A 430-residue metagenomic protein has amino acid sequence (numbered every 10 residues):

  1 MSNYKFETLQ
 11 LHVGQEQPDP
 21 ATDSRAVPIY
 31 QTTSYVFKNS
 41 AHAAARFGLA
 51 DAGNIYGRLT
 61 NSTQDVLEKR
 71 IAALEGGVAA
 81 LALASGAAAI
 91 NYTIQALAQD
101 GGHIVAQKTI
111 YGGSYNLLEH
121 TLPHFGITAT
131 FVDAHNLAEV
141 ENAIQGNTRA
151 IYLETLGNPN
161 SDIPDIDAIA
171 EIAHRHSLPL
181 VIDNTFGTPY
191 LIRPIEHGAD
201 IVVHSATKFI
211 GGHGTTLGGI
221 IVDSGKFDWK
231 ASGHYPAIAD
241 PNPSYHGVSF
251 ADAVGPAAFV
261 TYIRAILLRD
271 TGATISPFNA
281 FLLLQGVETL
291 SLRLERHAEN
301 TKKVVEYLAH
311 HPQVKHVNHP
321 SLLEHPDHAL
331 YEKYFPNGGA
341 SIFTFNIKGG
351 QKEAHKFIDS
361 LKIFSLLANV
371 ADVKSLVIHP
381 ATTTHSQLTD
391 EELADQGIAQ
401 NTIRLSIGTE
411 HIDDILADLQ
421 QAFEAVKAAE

Functional and structural regions predicted by a protein language model:
S2, P18, A80-A309: Conserved PLP-enzyme active-site core in the AAT-like
S2-N61, K69-R70: N-terminal "arm"/small-domain region of PLP-dependent enzymes with the aminotransferase-like
N39-N91, G113-H120: Conserved N-terminal alpha-helix of the aminotransferase class I/II PLP-enzyme fold
E119, T128, G146, R293 (+2 more regions): PLP-dependent enzyme catalytic core of the Aspartate aminotransferase-like
L156, T185-G187, L322, K348 (+1 more regions): Active-site beta-loop-alpha junctions enriched in small/polar residues
V222, T344-N346, S406-G408: Short hydrophobic/aromatic beta-strand micro-patches that form the beta-sheet surface supporting nucleotide- or nucleic
T271-T274, F278-A280, Q285, T289 (+4 more regions): Conserved small-domain helix->loop->beta segment predominantly found in fold-type I
